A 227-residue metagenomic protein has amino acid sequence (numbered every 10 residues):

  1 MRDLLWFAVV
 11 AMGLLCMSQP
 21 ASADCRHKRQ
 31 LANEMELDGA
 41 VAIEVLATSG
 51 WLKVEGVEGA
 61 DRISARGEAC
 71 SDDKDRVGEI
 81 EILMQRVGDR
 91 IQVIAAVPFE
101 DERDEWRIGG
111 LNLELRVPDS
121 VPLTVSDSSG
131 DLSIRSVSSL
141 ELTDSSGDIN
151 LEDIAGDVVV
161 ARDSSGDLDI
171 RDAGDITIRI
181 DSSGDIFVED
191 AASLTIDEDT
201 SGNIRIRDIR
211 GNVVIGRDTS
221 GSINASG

Functional and structural regions predicted by a protein language model:
M1-W6: Positively charged n-region of N-terminal signal peptides that target proteins for export
F7-C16: Bacterial N-terminal signal peptides
Q19-D127, S133-D144, D148-D163, D167-D181 (+3 more regions): Acidic (Asp/Glu) and glycine-rich low-complexity loops/linkers that are typically intrinsically disordered
